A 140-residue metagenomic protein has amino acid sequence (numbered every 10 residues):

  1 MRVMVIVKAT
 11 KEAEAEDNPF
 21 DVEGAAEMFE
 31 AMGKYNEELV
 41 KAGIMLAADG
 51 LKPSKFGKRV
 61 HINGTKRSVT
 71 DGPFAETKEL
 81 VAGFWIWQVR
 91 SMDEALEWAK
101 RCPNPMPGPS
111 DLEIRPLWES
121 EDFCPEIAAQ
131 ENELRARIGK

Functional and structural regions predicted by a protein language model:
M1-K140: Conserved, structured core segments of small domains
